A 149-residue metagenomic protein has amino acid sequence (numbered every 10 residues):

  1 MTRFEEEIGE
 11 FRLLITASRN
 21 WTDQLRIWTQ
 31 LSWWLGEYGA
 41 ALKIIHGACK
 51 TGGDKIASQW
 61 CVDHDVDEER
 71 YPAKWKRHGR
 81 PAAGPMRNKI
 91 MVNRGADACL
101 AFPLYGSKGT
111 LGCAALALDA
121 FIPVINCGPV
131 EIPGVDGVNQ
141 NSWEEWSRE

Functional and structural regions predicted by a protein language model:
T2-L13, N20-S147: Acidic/glycine-enriched connector segments
